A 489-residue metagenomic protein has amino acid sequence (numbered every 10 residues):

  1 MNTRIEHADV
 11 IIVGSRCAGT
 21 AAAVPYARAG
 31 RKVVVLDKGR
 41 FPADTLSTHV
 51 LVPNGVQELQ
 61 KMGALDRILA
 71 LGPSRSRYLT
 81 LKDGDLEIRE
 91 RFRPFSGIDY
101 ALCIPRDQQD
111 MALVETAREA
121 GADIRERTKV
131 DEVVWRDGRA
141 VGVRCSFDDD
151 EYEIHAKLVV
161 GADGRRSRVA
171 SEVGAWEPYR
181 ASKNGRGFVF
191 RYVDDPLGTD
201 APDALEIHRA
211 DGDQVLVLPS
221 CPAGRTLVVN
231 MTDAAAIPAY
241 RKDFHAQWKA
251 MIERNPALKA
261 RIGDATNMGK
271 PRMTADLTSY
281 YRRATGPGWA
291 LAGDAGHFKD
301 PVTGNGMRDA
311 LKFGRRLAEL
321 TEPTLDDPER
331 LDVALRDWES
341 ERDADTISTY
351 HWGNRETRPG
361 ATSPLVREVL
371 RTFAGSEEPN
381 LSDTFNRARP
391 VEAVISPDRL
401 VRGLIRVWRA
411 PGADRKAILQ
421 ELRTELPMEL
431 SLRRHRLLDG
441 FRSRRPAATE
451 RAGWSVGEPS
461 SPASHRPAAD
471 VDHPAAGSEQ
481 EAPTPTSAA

Functional and structural regions predicted by a protein language model:
N2-A18: Beta1/beta-strand and adjacent pyrophosphate-binding region of the FAD-binding site in flavoprotein oxidoreductases
I11, A27-S47: Glycine-rich FAD pyrophosphate-binding loop
A18, F41, R166: Conserved Rossmann-like nucleotide-cofactor binding loop
L46-D83: N-terminal FAD cofactor-binding segment of flavoenzymes
L71, A236-R336: FAD/FMN-dependent oxidoreductases across multiple families
E87-I104, G142, N230-A235: Helix-loop-beta segment of a Rossmann-like dinucleotide-binding subdomain
T116-A257: Predominantly flavin-linked oxidoreductase catalytic cores and closely associated redox partners
E322-D470, A489: C-terminal helical "tail/cap" subdomain of flavin- and related membrane-associated enzymes
